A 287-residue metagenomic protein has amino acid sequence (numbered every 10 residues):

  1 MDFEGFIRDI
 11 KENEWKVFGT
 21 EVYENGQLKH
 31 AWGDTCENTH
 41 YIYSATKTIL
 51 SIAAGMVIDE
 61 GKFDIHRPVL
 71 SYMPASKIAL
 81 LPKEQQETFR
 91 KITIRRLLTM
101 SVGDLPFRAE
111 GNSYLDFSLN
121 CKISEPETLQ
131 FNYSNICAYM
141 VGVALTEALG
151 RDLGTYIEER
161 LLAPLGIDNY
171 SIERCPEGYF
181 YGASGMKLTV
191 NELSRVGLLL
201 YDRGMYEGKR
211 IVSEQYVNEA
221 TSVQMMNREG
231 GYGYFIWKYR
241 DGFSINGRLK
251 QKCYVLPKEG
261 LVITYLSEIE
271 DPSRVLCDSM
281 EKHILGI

Functional and structural regions predicted by a protein language model:
F3-C36, I65, Y254, G260-T264: A short, well-structured edge-of-sheet supersecondary motif
E4-E14, T39-T46, G55-Y133: Active-site-proximal loop and beta-strand segments within enzyme catalytic domains
E24, G247-I287: Structured C-terminal helix/loop/strand segments within mature extracytoplasmic catalytic/sensor domains
G26, Y43-K62, L97, N132-L161 (+2 more regions): Alpha-helical scaffold elements that line and support the substrate/ligand-binding pocket of soluble hydrolases
K29-C36, D104-M186: Catalytic-site signature segments of enzymes, centered on catalytic residues
D34-N38, I269-D271: A short acidic/small-residue loop/turn micro-motif
E60-T99, A148-L188: Active-site helix/loop module of the DD-peptidase/beta-lactamase fold, centered on the serine-lysine SxxK catalytic
Q215-T264: Active-site Gly/Thr loop motif
